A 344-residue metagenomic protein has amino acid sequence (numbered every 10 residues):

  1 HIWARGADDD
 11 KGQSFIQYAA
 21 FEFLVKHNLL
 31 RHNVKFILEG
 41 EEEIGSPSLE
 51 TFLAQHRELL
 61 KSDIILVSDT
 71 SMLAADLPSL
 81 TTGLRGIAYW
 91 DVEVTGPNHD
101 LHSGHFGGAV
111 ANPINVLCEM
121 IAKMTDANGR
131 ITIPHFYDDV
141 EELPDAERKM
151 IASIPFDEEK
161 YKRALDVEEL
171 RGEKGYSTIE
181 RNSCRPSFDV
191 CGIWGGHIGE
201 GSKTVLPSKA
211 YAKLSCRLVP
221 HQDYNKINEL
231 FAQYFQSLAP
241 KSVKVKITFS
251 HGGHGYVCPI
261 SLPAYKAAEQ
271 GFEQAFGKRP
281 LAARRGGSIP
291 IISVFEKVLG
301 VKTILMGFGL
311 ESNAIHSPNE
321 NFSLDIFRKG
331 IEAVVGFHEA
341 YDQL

Functional and structural regions predicted by a protein language model:
H1, I37-S46, S68-M72, G96-N98 (+2 more regions): Acidic, glycine-rich active-site loops and adjacent beta-strand->loop/helix elements that engage anionic groups
H1-D9, K278-A282: Short pre-catalytic strand/loop immediately N-terminal to key active-site residues, enriched for Gly-Thr
D8-G83: Acidic/histidine-rich catalytic neighborhood of metal-dependent amide-processing enzymes
K26-L29, A54-E58, P97, A122-R130 (+5 more regions): Generic secondary-structure signature for well-ordered alpha-helical cores
R31, K61, G83-Y89, S183-R185 (+1 more regions): Short, solvent-exposed loop/turn segments at the edges of secondary structure
S46, A74, T132-K209, R217-L230 (+2 more regions): An extended, acidic, His-containing surface patch that forms the Zn2+-binding/catalytic region of metallohydrolases
S79-T95, M306-G309: Flexible glycine/proline-rich, aromatic-decorated loop/lid segments
G107-N128: A short core secondary-structure module
